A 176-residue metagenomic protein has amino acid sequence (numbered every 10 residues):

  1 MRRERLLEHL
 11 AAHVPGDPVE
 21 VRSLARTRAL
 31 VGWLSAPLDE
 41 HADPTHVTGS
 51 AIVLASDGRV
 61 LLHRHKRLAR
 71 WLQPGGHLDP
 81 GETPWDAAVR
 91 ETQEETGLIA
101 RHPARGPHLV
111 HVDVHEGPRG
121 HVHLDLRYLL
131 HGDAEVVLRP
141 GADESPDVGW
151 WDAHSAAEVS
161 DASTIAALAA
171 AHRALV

Functional and structural regions predicted by a protein language model:
M1-R26, T96: Predominantly extracellular/luminal regions of secreted and cell-surface proteins, especially disulfide-bonded
V14-S50: Acidic, metal-coordinating catalytic segment for phosphate/diphosphate chemistry, firing primarily on the Nudix
P37-Q73: N-terminal strand-loop-strand
G49, G58, L124-L126, P146: Change "...and in nucleic-acid phosphodiester-cleaving endonucleases..." to "...and in nucleic-acid processing enzymes
V53, L129-H131, D152: Short, well-ordered beta-strand micro-motif
L78-G106: The catalytic Nudix box helix
G97-V136: Active-site segment of metal-dependent pyrophosphate-handling enzymes, primarily the Nudix hydrolase catalytic core
L138-A170: NUDIX/MutT-family hydrolases
